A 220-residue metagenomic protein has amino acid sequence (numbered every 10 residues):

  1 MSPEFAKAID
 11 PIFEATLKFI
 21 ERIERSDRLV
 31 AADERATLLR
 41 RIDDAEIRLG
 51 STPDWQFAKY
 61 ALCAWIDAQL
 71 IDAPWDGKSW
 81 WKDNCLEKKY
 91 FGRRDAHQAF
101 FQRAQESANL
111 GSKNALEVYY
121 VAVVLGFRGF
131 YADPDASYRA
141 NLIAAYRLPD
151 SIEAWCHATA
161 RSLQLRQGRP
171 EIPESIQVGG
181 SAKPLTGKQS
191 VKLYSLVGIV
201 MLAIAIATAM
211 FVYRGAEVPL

Functional and structural regions predicted by a protein language model:
M1-E4, I23-V30, I47-G50, D54 (+5 more regions): Non-transmembrane, amphipathic alpha-helical segments
M1-Q69: Non-catalytic, solvent-exposed interaction/assembly segments
P11, T37, R41, A61 (+7 more regions): Charged, amphipathic alpha-helical oligomerization/scaffolding segments
K18-R25, S51, I71, W75 (+3 more regions): Intrinsically disordered or highly flexible coil/loop and linker segments, enriched in small and charged/polar residues
W65-Y138: Membrane-proximal low-complexity regions enriched in glycine and acidic/polar residues
Y138-L163: Short secondary-structure subsegments characteristic of cysteine-rich extracellular domains
W155-T186: Juxtamembrane amphipathic/hinge helix adjacent to a transmembrane helix
G180-L220: C-terminal single-pass membrane-anchor helix
